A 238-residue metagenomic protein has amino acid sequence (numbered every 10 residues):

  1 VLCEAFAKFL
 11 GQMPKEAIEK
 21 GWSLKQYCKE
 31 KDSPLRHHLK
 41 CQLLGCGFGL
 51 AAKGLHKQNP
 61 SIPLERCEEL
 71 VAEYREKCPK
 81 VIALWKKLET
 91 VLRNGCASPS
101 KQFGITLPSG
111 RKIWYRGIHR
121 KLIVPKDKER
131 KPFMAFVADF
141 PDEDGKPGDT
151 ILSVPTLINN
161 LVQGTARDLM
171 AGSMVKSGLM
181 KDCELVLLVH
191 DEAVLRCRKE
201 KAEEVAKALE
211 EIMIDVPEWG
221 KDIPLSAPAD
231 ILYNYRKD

Functional and structural regions predicted by a protein language model:
V1-D238: Conserved catalytic core of nucleotide polymerization and phosphodiester-bond processing enzymes
